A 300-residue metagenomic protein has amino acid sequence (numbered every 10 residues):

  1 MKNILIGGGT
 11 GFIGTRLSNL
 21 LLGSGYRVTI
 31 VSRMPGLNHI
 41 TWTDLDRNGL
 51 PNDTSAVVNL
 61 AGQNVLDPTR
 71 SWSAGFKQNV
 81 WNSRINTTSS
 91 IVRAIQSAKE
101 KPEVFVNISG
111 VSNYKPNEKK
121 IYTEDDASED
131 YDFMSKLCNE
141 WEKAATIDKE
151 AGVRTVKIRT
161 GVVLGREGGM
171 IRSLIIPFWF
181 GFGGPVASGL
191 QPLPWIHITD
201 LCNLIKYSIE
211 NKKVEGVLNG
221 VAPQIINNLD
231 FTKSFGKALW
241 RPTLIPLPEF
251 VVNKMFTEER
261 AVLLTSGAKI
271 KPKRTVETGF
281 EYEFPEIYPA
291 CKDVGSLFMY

Functional and structural regions predicted by a protein language model:
I4-G23: N-terminal Rossmann NAD(P)H-binding glycine-rich loop of SDR-like oxidoreductase domains
G36-S90, A94: NAD(P)H-binding glycine-rich loop region in Rossmannoid oxidoreductase-like domains and their noncatalytic homologs
S89-Y131: Conserved Rossmann-fold NAD(P)-dependent oxidoreductase catalytic core, especially the SDR/UDP-sugar
D130-T155: Active-site Tyr-X1-5-Lys
K149, R154-K157, G161-L193, F235: NAD(P)-dependent short-chain dehydrogenase/reductase
I175-G183, Q191-I226: Alpha-helical substrate-binding/gating segment
N211-E258, F298-Y300: Mid/C-terminal beta-alpha module of Rossmann-like enzyme folds, strongest in SDR-family dehydrogenases/epimerases
P285-Y300: Amphipathic terminal alpha-helices
